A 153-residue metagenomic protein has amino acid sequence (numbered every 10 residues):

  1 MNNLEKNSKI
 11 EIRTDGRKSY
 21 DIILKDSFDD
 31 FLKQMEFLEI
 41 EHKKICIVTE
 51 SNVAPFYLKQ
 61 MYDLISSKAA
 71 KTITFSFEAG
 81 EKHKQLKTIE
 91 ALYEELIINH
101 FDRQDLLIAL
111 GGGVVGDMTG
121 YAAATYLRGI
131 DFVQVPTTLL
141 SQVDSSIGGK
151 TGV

Functional and structural regions predicted by a protein language model:
N2-L106: ATP/NTP phosphate-donor binding region
K84-V153: Glycine/threonine-rich beta-strand-loop-alpha-helix active-site module that forms ligand/phosphate-binding
